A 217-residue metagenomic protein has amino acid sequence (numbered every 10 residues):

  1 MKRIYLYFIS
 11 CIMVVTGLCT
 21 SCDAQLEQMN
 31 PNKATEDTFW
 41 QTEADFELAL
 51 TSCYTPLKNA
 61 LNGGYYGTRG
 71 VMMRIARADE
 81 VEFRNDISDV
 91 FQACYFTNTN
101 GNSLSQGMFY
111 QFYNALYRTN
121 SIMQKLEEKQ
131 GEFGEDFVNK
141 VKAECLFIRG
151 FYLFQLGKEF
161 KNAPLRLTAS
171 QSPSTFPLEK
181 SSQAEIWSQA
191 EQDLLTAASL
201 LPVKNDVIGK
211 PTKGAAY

Functional and structural regions predicted by a protein language model:
M1-P31: Bacterial Sec-dependent N-terminal signal peptides
C22-V71: Membrane-proximal, proline-rich intrinsically disordered regions
M29, G157-T168: Short, well-structured active-site flanking segments
N32-T35, F96-N100, L167-T175: Short linear capping/connector segments at secondary-structure termini
E47, T55-L61, R84-F160, T175-E185 (+1 more regions): Conserved, well-structured interaction surfaces
G209-Y217: Amphipathic alpha-helical protein-interaction segments enriched in hydrophobic
